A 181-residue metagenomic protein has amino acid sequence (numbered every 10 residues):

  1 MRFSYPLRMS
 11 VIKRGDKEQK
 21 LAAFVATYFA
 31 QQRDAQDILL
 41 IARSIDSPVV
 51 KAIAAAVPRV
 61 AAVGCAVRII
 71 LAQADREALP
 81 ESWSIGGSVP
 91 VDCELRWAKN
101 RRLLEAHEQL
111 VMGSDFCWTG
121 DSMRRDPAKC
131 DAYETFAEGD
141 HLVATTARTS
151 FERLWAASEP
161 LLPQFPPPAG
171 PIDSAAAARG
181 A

Functional and structural regions predicted by a protein language model:
R2-L39, R43-A181: PLD/PLD-like phosphodiesterase catalytic module centered on the HKD motif
